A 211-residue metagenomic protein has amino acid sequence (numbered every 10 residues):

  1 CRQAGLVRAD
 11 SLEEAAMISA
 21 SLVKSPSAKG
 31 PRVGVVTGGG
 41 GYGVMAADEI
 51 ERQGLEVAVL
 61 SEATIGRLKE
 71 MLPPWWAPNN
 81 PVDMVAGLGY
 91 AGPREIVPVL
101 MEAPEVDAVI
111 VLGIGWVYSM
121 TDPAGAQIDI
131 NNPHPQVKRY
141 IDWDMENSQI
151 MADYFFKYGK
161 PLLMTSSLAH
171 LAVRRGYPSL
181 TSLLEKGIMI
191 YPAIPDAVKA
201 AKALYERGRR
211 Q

Functional and structural regions predicted by a protein language model:
C1-G38, Y42-V57, D122-Q211: Peripheral docking tails and interdomain loops at the edges of cofactor- or intermediate-handling domains
K29-R139, W143: Short glycine-cluster motifs
